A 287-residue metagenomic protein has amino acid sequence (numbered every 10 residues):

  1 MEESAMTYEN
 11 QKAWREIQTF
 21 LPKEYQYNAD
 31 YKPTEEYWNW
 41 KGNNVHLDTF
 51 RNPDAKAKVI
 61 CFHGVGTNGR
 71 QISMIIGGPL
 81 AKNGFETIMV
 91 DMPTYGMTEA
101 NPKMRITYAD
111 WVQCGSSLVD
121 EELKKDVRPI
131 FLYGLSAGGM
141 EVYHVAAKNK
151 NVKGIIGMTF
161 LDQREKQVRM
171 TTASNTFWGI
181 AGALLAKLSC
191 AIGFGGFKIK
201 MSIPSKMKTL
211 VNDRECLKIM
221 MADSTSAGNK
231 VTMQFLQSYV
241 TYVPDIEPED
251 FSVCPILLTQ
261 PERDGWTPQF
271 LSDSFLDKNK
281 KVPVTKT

Functional and structural regions predicted by a protein language model:
M1-N39, N44-R51: An N-terminal hydrophobic leader/cap segment in hydrolases
V65-G77, F270: The serine-hydrolase catalytic nucleophile loop
P79-A100: Conserved alpha/beta-hydrolase
G96-P129: Catalytic nucleophile-loop/oxyanion-hole region of alpha/beta-hydrolase and closely related hydrolase-like folds
A137, E141-G228: Alpha/beta-hydrolase-fold enzymes
S252, L258-Q260, D264: Short beta-strand/loop motif that positions the catalytic acidic residue of the alpha/beta-hydrolase fold
G265-L271: Conserved alpha/beta-hydrolase "acid-adjacent" motif
D277-T287: Catalytic histidine neighborhood in serine/cysteine hydrolases with alpha/beta-hydrolase-type architecture
